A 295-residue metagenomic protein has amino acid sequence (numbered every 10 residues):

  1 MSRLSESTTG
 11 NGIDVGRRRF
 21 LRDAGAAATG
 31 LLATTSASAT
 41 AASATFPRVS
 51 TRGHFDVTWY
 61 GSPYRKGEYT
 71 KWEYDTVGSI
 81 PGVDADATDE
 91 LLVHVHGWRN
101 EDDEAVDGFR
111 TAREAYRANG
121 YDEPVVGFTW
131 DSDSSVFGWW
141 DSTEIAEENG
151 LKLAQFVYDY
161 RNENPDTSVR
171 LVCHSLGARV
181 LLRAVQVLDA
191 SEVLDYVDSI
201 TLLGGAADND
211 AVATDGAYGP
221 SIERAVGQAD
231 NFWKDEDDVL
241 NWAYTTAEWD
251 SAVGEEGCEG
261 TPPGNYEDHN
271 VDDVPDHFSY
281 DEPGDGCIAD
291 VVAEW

Functional and structural regions predicted by a protein language model:
R3-A28: N-terminal secretory signal peptides and thylakoid transit peptides that target proteins across membranes
A33-A44: Sec-dependent signal peptide cleavage junction
A44-D86, W98-D102, V106-P165, V187-S199 (+1 more regions): Lipolytic serine-hydrolase domain surface
D89-E90: Alpha/beta-hydrolase fold active-site loops
V93-R99, H174: The conserved beta1-alpha1 loop
N164-H174: Alpha/beta-hydrolase fold nucleophile elbow
C173, G177, L181: Gly/Ala-rich beta-loop-alpha elbow adjacent to hydrolase catalytic centers
L182-Q186: Short, hydrophobic alpha-helix immediately C-terminal to the catalytic nucleophile
